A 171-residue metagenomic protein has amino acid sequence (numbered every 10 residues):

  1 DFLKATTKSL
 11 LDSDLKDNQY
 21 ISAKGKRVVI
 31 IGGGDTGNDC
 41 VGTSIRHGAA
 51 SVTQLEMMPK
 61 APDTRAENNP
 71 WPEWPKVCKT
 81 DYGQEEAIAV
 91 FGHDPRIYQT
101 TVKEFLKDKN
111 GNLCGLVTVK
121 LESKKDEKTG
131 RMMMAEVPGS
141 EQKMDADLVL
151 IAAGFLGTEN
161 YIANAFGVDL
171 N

Functional and structural regions predicted by a protein language model:
D1-N171: Residues forming the flavin
